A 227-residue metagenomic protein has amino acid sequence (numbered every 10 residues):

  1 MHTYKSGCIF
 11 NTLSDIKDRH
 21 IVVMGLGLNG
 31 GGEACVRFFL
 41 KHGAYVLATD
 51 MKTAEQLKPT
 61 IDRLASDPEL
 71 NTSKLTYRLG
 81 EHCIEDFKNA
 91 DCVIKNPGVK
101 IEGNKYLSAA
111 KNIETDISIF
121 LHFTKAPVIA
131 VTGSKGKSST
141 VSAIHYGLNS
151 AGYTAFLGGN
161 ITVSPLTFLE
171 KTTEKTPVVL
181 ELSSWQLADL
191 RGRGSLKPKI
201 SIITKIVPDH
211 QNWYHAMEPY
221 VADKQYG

Functional and structural regions predicted by a protein language model:
M1-T115: N-terminal leader/targeting and accessory segments in enzymes
E85-A90, P97, I101-G227: Phosphate-binding loop of NTP-binding sites
